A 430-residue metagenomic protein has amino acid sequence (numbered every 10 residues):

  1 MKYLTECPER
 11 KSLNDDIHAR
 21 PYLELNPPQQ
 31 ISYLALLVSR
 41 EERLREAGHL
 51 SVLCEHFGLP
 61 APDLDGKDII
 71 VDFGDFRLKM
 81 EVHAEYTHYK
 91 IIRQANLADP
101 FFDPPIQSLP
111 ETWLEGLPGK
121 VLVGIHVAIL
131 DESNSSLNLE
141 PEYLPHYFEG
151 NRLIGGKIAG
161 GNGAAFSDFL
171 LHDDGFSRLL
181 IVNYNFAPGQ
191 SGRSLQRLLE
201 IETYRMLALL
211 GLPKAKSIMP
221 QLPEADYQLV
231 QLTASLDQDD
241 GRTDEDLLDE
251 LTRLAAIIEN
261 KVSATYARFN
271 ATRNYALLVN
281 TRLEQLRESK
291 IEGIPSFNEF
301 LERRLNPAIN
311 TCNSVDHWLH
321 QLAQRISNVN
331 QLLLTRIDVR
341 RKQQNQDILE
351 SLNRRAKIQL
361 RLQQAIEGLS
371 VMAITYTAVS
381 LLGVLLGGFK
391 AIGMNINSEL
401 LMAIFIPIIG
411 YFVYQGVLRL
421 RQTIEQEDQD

Functional and structural regions predicted by a protein language model:
M1-A128: N-terminal pre-transmembrane cytosolic regions of membrane proteins
Y22, L210-P213, S217, N260 (+1 more regions): Conserved aromatic-histidine-acidic binding/catalytic patches
Q30-S32, E85-T87, G175-S177, N310 (+2 more regions): Structural beta-strand/beta-sheet cores of well-ordered domains, especially the beta-sheet scaffolds that support
I92-E250, A256: Extended alpha-helical interaction modules
L171-F186, S217-L222, D226, K261-L286 (+1 more regions): Short, positively charged
F186, Q231, L278, Q285 (+3 more regions): Cytosol-facing regions at membranes
R253-V379: Membrane-associated alpha-helical segments
K357-D430: Alpha-helical transmembrane anchor segments
